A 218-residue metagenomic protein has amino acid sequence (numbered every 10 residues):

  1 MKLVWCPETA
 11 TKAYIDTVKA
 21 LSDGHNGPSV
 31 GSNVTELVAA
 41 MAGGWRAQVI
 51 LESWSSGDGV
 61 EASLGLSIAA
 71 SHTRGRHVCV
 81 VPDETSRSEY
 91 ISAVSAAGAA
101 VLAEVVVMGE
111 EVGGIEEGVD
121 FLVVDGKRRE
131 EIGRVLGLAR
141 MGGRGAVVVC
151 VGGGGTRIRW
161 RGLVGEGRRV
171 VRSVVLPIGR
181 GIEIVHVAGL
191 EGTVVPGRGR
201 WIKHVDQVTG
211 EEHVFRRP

Functional and structural regions predicted by a protein language model:
M1-W45, H72, F215-P218: Rossmann-like AdoMet
G27-G113: SAM cofactor-binding core of SAM-dependent methyltransferases, primarily the Rossmann-like beta-alpha-beta module
G27-V30, F121-R128: Short, flexible loop segments at the rims of nucleotide/cofactor-binding pockets, characterized by
W45, E117, R168-R169: Structured loop/turn residues at beta-strand edges in well-structured enzyme cores
E52, V78-C79, D120-D125, V149: Short catalytic-loop micro-motif centered on adjacent basic/acidic residues
S71, E116, R140-R144: Short conserved AdoMet
G113-F121: A short acidic, Gly/Pro-enriched loop at the edge of an enzyme's catalytic core that lines a small-molecule cofactor
R128-P218: C-terminal substrate-binding/active-site "lid" region of AdoMet-derived donor-dependent transferases
